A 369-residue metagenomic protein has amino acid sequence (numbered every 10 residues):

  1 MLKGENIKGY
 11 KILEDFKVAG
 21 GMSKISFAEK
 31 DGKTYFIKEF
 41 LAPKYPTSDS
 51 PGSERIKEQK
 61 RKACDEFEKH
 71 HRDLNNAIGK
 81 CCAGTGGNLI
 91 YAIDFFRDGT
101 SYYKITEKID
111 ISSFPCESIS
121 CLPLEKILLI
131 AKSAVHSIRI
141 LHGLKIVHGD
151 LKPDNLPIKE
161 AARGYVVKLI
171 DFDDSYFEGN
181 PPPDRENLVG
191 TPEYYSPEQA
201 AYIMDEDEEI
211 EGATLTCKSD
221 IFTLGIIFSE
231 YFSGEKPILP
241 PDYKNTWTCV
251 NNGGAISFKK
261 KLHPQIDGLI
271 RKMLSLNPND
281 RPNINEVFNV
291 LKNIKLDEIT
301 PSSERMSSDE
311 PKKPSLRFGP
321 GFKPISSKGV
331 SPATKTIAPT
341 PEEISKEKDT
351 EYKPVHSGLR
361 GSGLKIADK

Functional and structural regions predicted by a protein language model:
K24, E29-D73: ATP-binding glycine-rich loop module of kinase domains
L89-Y102: Short beta-strand micro-motifs within the conserved protein kinase catalytic domain, predominantly in the N-lobe
G99-S112: Conserved short submotifs of the Hanks-type protein kinase catalytic core that shape the nucleotide-binding pocket
I130-A131: Activation segment signature within eukaryotic-like protein kinase domains
H142-K159: Catalytic-loop of the protein kinase fold
D220: Conserved catalytic-loop aspartate of Hanks-type protein kinases
L274-E286: A conserved short helix/loop substructure at the end of the activation segment of eukaryotic-like protein kinase domains
